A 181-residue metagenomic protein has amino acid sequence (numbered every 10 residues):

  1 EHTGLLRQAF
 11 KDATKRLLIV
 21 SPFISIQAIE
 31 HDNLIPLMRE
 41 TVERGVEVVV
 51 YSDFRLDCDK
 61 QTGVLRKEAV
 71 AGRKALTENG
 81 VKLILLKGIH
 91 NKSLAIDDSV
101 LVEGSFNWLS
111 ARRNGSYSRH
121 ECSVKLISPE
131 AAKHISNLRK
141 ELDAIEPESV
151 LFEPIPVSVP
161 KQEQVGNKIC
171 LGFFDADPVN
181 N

Functional and structural regions predicted by a protein language model:
E1: Aromatic-Pro/Gly-enriched surface loop or interdomain linker that acts as a lid/target-recognition segment
L5: Short acidic active-site motifs
A9-E78, N181: Primarily the HKD phosphodiesterase
R16, S99-V100: Structural motif
I24-S25, R55-D57, H90, V100 (+1 more regions): Short, solvent-exposed loop/turn segments at secondary-structure junctions
V81-L86: General small-molecule cofactor/ligand-binding pocket signal
K92-A95, V124: Short beta-strand scaffold segments in enzyme catalytic cores
V100-N180: Signature of lipid phosphatidyltransferase scaffolds
